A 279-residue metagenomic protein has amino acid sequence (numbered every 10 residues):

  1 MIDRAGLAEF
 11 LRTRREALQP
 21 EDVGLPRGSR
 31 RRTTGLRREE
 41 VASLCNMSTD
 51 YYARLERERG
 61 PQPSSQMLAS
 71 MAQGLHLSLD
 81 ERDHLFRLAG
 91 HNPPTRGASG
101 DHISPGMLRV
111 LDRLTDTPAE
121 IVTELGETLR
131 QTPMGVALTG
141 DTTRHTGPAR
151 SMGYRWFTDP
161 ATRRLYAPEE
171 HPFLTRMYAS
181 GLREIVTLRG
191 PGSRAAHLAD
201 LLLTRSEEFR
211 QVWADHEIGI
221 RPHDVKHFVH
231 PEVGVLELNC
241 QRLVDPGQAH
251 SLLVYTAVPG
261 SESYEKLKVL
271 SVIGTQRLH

Functional and structural regions predicted by a protein language model:
M1-L36: A short, Lys/Arg-rich alpha-helix, primarily the initiator
M1-R12, P63-A69, Q73-V110, E124: Short amphipathic recognition helices of helix-turn-helix/homeodomain-type DNA-binding modules
R12, S43, Q73, R87 (+3 more regions): Short polybasic/polar patches that bind polyanions
R12-Q19, F86, G90, D112 (+2 more regions): Amphipathic, well-packed alpha-helical segments that form the structural scaffold of globular domains
D22-L36, P94-L108, D112-R113: An N-terminal domain-cap segment
G28-R32, R38-E39, C45-Q62, S70-A72: Recognition helix of helix-turn-helix/homeodomain-like DNA-binding domains that insert into the DNA major groove
P105-H279: Hydrophobic protein-protein interaction segments
